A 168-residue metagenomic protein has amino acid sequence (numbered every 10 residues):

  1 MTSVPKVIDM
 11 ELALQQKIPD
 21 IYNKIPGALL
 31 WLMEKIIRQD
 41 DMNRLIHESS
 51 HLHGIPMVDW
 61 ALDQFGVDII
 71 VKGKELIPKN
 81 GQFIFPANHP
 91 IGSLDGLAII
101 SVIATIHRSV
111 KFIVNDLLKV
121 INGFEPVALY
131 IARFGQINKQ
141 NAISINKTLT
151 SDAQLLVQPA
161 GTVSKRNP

Functional and structural regions predicted by a protein language model:
M1-P86, G96-A98, H107, E125-P126: Membrane-anchoring hydrophobic helices of lipid-metabolizing enzymes
D68-P168: Soluble catalytic domains of membrane acyltransferases
